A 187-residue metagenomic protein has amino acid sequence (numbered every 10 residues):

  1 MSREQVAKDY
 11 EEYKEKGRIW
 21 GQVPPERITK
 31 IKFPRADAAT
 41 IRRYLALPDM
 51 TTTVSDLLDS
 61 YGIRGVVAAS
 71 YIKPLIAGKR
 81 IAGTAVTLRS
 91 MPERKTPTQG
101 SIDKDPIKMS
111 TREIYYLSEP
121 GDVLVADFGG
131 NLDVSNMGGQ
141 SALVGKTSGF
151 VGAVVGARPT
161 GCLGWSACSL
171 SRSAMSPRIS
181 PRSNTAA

Functional and structural regions predicted by a protein language model:
M1-K14: Intrinsically disordered, low-structural-confidence terminal and linker regions
K30-D105, M109: N-terminal low-complexity or amphipathic/hydrophobic leaders
G65-V66, T84-T87, D122-V125, F150-V154 (+1 more regions): Structural motif
I114-A142, K146-G156: Extracellular/luminal Protease-associated
G129-L132, R158-G161, A174-P177: Acidic, glycine-rich active-site loops and adjacent beta-strand->loop/helix elements that engage anionic groups
C162-C168: Short loop/helix-cap segments at secondary-structure boundaries that form the rim of catalytic
L170-A187: Acidic, glycine-rich flexible loop/linker segments
